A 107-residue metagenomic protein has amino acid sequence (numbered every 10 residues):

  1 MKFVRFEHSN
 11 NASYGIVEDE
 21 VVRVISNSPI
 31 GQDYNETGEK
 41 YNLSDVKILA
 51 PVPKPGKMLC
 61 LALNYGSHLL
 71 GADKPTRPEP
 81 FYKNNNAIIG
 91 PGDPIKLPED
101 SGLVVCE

Functional and structural regions predicted by a protein language model:
M1-N11, I16-E107: Active-site microenvironments in enzyme catalytic cores
